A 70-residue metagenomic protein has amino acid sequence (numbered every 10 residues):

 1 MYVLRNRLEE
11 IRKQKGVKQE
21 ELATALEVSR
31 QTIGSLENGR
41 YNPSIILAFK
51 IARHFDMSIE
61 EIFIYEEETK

Functional and structural regions predicted by a protein language model:
M1-Q14: A short, Lys/Arg-rich alpha-helix, primarily the initiator
K13, T24, R53: Alpha-helical residues within the helix-turn-helix
V17-G34: Short alpha-helical DNA-recognition segment
R40-K50, T69: Short, basic-rich loop-to-helix N-cap that marks the start of a DNA-contacting helix
L47-E61: DNA major-groove recognition helix of helix-turn-helix/homeodomain DNA-binding modules
F63-K70: Short, charged recognition helix plus adjacent turn of helix-turn-helix-like nucleic-acid-binding domains
